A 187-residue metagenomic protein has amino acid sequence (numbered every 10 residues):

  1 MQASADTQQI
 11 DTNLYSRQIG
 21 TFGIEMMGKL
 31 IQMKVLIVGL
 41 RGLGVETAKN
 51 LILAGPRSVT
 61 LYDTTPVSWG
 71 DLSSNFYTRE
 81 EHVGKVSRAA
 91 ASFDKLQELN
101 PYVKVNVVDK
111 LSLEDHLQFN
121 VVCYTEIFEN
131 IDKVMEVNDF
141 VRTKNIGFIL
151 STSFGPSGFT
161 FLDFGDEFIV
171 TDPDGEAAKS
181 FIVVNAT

Functional and structural regions predicted by a protein language model:
M1-T187: Adenine nucleotide-associated cytosolic modules
